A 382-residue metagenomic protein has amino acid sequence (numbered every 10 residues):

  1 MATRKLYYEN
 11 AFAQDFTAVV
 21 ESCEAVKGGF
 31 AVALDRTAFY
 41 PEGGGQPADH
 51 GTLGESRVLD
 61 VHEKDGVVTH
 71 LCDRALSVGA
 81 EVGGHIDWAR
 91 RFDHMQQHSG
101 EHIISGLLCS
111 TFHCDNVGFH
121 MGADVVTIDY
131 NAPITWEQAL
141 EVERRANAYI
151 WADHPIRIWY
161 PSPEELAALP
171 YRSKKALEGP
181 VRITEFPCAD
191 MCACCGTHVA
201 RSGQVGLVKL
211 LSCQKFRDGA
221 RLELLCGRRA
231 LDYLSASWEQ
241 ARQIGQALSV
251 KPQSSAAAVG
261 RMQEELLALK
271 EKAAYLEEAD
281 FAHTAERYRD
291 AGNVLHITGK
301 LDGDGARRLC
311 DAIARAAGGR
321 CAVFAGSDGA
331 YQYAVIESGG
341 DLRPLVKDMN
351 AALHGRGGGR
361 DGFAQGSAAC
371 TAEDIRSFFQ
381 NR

Functional and structural regions predicted by a protein language model:
M1-R382: A glycine- and charged-residue-rich anion-binding loop/surface
